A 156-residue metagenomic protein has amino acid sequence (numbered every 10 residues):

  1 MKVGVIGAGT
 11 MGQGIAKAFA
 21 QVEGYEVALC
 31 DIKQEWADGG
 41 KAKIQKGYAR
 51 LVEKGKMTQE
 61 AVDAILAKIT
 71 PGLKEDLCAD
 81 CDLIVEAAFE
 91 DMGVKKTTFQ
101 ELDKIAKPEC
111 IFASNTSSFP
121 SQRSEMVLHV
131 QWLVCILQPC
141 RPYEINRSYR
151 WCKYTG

Functional and structural regions predicted by a protein language model:
M1, G24-Y25, D80, K107-E109 (+1 more regions): Short coil/turn connectors at secondary-structure junctions
M1-R50, K54: NAD(P)+-binding Rossmann beta1-loop-alpha1 motif at the extreme N-terminus of oxidoreductases
T10, I32-G39, R50-F112, F119-P120: Rossmann-like NAD(P)-binding element
K17, Q21, Q100, K104 (+1 more regions): Short, well-ordered alpha-helices that flank and scaffold nucleotide-derived cofactor binding pockets
A28, T70, V85, W132-C135: Hydrophobic/aromatic beta-strand patches that form the interior of the parallel beta-sheet core in alpha/beta enzyme
I44, C81, K95, R141-I145: N-terminal alpha-helical segment
I111-G156: Rossmann-fold dinucleotide-binding core
